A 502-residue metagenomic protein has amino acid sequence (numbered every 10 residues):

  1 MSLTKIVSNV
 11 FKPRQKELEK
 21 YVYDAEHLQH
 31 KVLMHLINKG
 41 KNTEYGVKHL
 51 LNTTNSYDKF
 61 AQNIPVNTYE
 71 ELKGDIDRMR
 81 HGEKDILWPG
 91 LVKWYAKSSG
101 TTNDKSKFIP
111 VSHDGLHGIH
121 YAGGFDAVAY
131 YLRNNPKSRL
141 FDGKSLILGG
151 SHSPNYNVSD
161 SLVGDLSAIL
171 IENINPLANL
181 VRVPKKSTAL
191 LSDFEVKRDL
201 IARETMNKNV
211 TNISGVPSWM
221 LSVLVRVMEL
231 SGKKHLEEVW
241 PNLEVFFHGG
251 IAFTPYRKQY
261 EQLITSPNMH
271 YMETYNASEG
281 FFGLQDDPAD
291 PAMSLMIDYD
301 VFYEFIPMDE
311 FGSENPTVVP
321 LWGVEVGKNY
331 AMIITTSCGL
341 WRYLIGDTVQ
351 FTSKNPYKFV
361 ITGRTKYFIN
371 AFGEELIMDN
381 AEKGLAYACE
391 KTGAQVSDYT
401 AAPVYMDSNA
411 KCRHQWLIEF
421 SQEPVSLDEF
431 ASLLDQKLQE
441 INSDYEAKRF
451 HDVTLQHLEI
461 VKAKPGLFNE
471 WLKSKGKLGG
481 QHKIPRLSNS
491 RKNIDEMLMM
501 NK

Functional and structural regions predicted by a protein language model:
M1-N52, F60-N67, D75-R78, G82 (+1 more regions): Active-site glycine/GP-rich loop and adjacent strand/helix microenvironment that borders small-molecule binding pockets
H27, K31-Y95, S106-V111, G118 (+2 more regions): Active-site diphosphate/adenylate-binding microenvironment
K84-D85, D104-G115, E238, V245 (+1 more regions): Non-catalytic, beta-rich accessory domains that mediate macromolecular interactions or localization
A96-T102: Conserved helicase ATPase motor motifs in RecA-like P-loop NTPase domains
K105, F141-G143, N242-L243, M269: Short coil/turn connectors at secondary-structure junctions
D114-H117, E423-P424: Short strand->helix junction
A127-P176: Conserved AMP-binding loop of ANL adenylate-forming enzymes
